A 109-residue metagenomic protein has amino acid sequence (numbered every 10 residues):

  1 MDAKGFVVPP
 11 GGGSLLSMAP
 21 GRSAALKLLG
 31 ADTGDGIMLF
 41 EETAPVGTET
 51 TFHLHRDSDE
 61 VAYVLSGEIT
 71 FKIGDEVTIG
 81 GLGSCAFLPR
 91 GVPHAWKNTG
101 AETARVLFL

Functional and structural regions predicted by a protein language model:
M1-M38: A short, N-terminal "cap"/entry segment at the start of jelly-roll beta-barrel domains of the cupin/DSBH fold
V7-P9, L15, D32, E68 (+1 more regions): Short acidic-glycine-tyrosine-enriched beta hairpin
L26, L39-T43, V61, V77 (+2 more regions): Conserved hydrophobic/aromatic beta-strand scaffold that supports enzyme active sites
L28-A31, E49-R56, K97-T99: Short histidine-centered beta-strand/loop micro-motifs that create catalytic or ligand/metal-coordination sites
T33, T70, R90-L109: Ligand-binding loop in jelly-roll beta-barrel domains
I37-L39, E49, R105: Intrinsic-disorder/low-complexity, polar/charged segments enriched in Ser/Thr/Lys/Arg/Asp/Glu/Gln
L39-V46, L54-I73: Short, conserved beta-strand element in jelly-roll/cupin
